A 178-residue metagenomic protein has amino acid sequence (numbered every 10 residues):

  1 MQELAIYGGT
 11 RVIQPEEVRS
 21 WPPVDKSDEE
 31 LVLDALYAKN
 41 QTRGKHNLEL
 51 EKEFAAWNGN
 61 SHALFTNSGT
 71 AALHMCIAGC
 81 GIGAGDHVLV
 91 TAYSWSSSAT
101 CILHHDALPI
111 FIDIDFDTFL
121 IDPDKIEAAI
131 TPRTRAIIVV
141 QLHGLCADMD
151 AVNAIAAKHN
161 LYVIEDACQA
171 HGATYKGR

Functional and structural regions predicted by a protein language model:
M1-G79, G83, D150, A157: Conserved PLP-binding active-site segment in aminotransferase class I/II-type PLP enzymes
A5, R43, H143-L145, H171: Compositionally biased, intrinsically disordered low-complexity segments enriched in polar/proline residues
A78-A167, T174: PLP-dependent aminotransferase-like
A170, G177-R178: Active-site-adjacent capping/gating segments
